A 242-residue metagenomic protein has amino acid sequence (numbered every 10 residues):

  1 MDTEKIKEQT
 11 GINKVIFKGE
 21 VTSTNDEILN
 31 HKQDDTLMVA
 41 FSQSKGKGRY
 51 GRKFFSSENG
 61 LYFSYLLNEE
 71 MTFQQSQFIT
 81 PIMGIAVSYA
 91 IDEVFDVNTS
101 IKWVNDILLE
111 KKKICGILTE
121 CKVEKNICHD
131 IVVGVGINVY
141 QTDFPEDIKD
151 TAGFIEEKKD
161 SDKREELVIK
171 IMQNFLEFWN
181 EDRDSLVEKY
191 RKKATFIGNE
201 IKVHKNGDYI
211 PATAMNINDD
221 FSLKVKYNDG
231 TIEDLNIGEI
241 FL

Functional and structural regions predicted by a protein language model:
M1-E93: N-terminal lobe of the biotin/lipoate ligase/transferase fold
T10-G11, P81-T99, L109-L242: Long, positively charged amphipathic alpha-helical accessory segments at protein N-termini or as interdomain linkers
G19, I101-W103: Short loop/edge segments at beta-strand edges and connector loops that shape dinucleotide/nucleotide cofactor-binding
K47-R52, K102, R164, R191: Basic side chains
Q75, T99-S100: Short, surface-exposed helix-loop/turn micro-motifs enriched in polar/charged residues
